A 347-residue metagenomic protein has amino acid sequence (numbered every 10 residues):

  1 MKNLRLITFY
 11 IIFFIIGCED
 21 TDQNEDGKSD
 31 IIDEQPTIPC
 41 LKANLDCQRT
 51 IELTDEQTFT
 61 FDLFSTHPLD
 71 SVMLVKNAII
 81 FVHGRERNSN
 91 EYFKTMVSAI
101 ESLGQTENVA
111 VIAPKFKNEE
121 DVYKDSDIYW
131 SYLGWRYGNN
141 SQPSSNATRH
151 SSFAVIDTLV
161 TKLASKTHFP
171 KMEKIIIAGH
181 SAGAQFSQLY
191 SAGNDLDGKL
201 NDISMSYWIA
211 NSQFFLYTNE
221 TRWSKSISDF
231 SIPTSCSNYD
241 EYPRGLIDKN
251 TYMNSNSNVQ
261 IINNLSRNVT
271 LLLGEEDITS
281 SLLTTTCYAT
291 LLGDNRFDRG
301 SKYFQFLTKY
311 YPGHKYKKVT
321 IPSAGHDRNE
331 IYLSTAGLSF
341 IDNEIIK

Functional and structural regions predicted by a protein language model:
C18-A78, E86, N90-S102, T106-A110 (+9 more regions): A domain-start/cap signature at the N-terminus of enzymes
E107-D121: Conserved alpha/beta-hydrolase
K117-H150: Cap/lid segment of the alpha/beta-hydrolase catalytic domain
A154-M172: Conserved acidic catalytic loop of the alpha/beta-hydrolase fold
G179, G183: Gly/Ala-rich beta-loop-alpha elbow adjacent to hydrolase catalytic centers
A184-L196: Short glycine-enriched nucleophile-adjacent loop and the immediately C-terminal alpha-helix near the catalytic center
S206-L292, S301, Q305: The feature captures the conserved acid-bearing segment of alpha/beta-hydrolase catalytic domains
L272, F304-K347: C-terminal catalytic histidine-bearing segment of alpha/beta-hydrolase fold enzymes
